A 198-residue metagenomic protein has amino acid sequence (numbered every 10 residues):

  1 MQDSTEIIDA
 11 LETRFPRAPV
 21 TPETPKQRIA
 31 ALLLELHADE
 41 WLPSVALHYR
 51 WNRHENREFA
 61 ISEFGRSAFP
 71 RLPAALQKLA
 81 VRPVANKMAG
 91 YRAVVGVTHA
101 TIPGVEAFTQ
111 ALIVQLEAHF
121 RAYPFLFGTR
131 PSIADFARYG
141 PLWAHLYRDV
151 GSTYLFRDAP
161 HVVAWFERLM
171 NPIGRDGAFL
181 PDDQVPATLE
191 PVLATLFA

Functional and structural regions predicted by a protein language model:
M1-A75, L126, L146, A198: GST-like domain detector, emphasizing the conserved glutathione-binding G-site in the N-terminal thioredoxin-like
I8, E12, L32-E35, I113 (+2 more regions): Non-transmembrane alpha-helical segments in soluble domains of secreted/periplasmic/extracellular proteins
A10, P83-G90, F108-Q115: Amphipathic, well-ordered alpha-helical segments in soluble domains
K26-L34, G104-A111, Q115, H161-A164: A non-catalytic, amphipathic alpha-helix used as a structural packing/dimerization or gating element in enzyme scaffolds
Q77-N86, Y91, G104, T188-A198: A conserved mid-domain beta-alpha-beta active-site/ligand-binding segment of alpha/beta enzyme cores
A93-L126: Short N-terminal edge-element motif at the start of the domain
L126-L146: GST superfamily/GST-like fold recognition
Y139, W143-A198: Active-site/pore-lining binding-face segments in mid-to-C-terminal subdomains
